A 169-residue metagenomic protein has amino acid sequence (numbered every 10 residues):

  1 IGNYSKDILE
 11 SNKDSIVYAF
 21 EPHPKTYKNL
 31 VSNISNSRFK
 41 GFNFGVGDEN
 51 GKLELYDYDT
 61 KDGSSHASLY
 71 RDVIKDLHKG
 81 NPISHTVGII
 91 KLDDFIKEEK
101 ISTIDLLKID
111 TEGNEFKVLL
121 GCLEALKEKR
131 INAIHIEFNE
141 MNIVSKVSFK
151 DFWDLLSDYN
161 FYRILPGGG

Functional and structural regions predicted by a protein language model:
I1-G169: Phosphate/nucleotide-binding beta-alpha loop and adjacent structural elements of enzyme active sites
